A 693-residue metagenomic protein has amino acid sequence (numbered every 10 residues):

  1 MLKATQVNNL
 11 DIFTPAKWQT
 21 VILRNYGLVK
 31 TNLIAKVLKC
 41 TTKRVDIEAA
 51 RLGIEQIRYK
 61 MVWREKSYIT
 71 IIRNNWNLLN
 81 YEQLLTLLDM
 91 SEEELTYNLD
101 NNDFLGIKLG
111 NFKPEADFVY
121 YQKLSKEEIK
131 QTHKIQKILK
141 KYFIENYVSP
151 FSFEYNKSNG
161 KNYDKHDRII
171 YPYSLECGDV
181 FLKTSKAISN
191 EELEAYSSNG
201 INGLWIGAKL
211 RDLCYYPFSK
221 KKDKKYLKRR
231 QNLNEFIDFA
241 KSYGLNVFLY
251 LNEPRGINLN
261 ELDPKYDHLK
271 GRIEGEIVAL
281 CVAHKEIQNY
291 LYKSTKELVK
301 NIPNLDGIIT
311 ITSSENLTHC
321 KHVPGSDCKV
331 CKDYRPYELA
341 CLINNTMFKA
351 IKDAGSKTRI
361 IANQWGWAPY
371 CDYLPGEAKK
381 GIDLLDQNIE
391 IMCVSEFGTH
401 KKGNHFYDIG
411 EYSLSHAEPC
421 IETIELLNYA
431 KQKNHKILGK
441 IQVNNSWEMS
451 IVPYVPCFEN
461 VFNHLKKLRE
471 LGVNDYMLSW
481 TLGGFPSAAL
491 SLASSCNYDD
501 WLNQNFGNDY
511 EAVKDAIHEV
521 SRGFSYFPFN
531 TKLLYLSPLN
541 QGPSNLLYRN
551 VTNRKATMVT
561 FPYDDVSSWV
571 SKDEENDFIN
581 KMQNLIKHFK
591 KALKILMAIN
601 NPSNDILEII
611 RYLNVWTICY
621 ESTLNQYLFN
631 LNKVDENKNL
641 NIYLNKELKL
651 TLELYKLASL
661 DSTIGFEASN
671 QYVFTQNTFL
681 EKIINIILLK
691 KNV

Functional and structural regions predicted by a protein language model:
M1-Y163: Long, charge-rich, low-complexity intrinsically disordered regions
C40, M90, I201, Y243-L245 (+3 more regions): Short glycine/serine/threonine/alanine-rich loop segments
V45, E192, F236, M347 (+1 more regions): Aromatic/hydrophobic pocket-lining residues that form π-stacking "cages" and hydrophobic walls in ligand
R64-E65, N101, G106-K113, Q122 (+5 more regions): Feature activates predominantly on carbohydrate-active enzymes
N159-K165, S185-S189, K300, D333-V693: Substrate-binding groove of N-acetylhexosamine-processing glycoside hydrolases
P324-Y334: A solvent-exposed, charged loop/short amphipathic helix patch at secondary-structure junctions
